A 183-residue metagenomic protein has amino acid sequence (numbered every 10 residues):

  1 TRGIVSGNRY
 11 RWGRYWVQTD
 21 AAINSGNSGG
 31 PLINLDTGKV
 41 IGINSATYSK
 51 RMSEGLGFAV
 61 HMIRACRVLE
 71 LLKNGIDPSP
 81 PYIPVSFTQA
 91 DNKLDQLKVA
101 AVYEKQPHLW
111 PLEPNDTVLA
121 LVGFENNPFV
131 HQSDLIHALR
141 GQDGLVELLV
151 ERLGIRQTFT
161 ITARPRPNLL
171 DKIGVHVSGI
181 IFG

Functional and structural regions predicted by a protein language model:
T1-R2, W12-G29, L35, K39-C66 (+1 more regions): Active-site loop architecture of trypsin-fold serine endopeptidases
G3-G7: Short beta-strand-centered aromatic/proline hotspots
R9-G13, D91-N92: Short, conserved beta-turn/loop elements at beta-strand boundaries and strand-helix junctions
Y10-R11, S25, I33-L35, L112 (+2 more regions): Extracellular/periplasmic catalytic domains that process cell-envelope and extracellular macromolecules
G30-P31, H108: Conserved beta-propeller blade repeats
L32-I33, V150: Hydrophobic beta-strand positions
V40, R67-G183: C-terminal recognition in membrane/secretory proteostasis and scaffolding
